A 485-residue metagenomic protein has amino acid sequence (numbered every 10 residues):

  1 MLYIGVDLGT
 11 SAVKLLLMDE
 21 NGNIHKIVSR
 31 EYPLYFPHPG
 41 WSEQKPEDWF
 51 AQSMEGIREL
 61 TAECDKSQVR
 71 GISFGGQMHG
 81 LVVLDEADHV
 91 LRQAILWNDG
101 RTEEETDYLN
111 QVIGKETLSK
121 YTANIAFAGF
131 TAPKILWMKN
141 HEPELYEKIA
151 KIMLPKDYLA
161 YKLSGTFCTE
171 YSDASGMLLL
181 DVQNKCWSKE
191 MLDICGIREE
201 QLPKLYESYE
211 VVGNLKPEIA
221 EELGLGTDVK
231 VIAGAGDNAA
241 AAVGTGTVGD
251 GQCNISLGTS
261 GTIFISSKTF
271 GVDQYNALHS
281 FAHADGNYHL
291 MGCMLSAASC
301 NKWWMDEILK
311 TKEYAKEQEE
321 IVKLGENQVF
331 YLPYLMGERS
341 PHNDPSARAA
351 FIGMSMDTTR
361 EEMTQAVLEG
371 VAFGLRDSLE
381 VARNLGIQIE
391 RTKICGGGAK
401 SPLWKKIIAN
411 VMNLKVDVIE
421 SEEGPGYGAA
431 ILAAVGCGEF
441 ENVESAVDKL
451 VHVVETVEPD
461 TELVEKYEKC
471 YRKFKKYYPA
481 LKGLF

Functional and structural regions predicted by a protein language model:
M1-R92, K120, K148, A220-E221 (+4 more regions): N-terminal glycine/serine-rich phosphate-binding loop of ATP-dependent small-molecule kinases, especially carbohydrate
I4-G5, E103, N110-I125, P133-C168 (+4 more regions): Active-site core segments that coordinate phosphate-bearing ligands/cofactors across diverse enzyme families
L15, L81-L84, Q93, I265-S266 (+2 more regions): Short glycine-/acidic-enriched loop or helix-start segments at secondary-structure transitions that form or flank
G22, K45, I72, D99 (+3 more regions): Residue-level signal for inorganic ion chemistry
P33-E43, T117-L118, C168-S175, R198-Q201 (+1 more regions): Gly-rich Lys/Arg/Thr-decorated short loops/hinges at beta-loop-alpha junctions or inter-strand turns that position
R58-W97, I125-T131, A160-D181, K204-E207 (+1 more regions): Short beta-strand-loop/turn "lid" adjacent to the catalytic site in phosphate-handling enzymes
E63-K66, G75, Y146, E199 (+2 more regions): Alpha-helix termination/capping residues and helix-transition junctions
